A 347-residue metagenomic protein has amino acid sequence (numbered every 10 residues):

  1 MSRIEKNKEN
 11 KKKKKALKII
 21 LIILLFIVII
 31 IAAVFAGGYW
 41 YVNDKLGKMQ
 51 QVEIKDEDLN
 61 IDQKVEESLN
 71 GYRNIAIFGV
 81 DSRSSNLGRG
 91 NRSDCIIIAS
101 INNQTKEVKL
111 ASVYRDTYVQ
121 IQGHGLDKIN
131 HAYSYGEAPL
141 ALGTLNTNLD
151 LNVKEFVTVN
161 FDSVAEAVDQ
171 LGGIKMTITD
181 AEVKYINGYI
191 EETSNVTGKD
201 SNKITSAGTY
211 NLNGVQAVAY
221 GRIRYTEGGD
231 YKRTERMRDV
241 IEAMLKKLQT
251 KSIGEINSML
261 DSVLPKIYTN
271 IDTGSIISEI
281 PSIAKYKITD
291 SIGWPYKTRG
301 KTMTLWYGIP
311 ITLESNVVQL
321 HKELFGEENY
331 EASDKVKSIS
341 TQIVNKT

Functional and structural regions predicted by a protein language model:
K6, K11-T105, S278, Y296 (+1 more regions): Entry/capping segment at the start of metal-dependent catalytic domains with acidic active-site entry clusters
L59-V65, I121, L212, K266-T347: C-terminal solvent-exposed extensions
E67, D169-E255: Flexible, polar/acidic helix-loop-strand segments at domain edges
S68-N74, V80, L87-R92, Q122 (+8 more regions): Solvent-exposed, acidic/flexible segments
N70-R73, N91-I96, T105-V113, H124 (+7 more regions): Extracytoplasmic
S84-L87, D127-Y135, D150-E155, I223-K232 (+3 more regions): Second-shell loop/turn segments in exported
C95, L126, N130, A138-N146 (+9 more regions): Extracytoplasmic/secreted envelope proteins and their assembly/folding machinery, especially bacterial periplasmic
Y135-T197, N270-D272: Amphipathic, coiled-coil-like alpha-helical scaffolding segments used for oligomerization/assembly
